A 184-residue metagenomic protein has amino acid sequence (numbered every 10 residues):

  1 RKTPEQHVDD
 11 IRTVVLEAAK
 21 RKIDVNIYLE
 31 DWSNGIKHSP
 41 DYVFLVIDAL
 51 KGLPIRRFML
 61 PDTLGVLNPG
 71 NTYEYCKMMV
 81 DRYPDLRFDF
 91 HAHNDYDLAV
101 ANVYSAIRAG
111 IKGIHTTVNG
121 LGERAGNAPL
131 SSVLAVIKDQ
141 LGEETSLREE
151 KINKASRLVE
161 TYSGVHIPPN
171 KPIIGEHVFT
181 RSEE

Functional and structural regions predicted by a protein language model:
R1-F88, V103-I111: Alpha/beta enzyme core
V14-E17, R21, A49-L53, M79-R82 (+3 more regions): Change "in soluble alpha/beta enzymes" to "in soluble alpha/beta proteins
Y28-E30, P61, D89-H93, I114-N119 (+2 more regions): Generic beta-strand/beta-sheet core signal
L67, G122-R124, A128, H166 (+1 more regions): Gly/Ser/Thr-rich beta-alpha loop segments that engage phosphate groups in nucleotides
Y96-A101: Short glycine/serine/threonine-rich phosphate/pyrophosphate-binding segments that cradle anionic phosphate groups
A109-G126: Glycine-rich phosphate-binding active-site loops on the catalytic face of alpha/beta enzymes
G122-E149: C-terminal helical cap(s) of enzyme catalytic domains, especially alpha/beta-barrels
G142-E184: A mid-to-C-terminal "edge-of-domain" accessory segment
